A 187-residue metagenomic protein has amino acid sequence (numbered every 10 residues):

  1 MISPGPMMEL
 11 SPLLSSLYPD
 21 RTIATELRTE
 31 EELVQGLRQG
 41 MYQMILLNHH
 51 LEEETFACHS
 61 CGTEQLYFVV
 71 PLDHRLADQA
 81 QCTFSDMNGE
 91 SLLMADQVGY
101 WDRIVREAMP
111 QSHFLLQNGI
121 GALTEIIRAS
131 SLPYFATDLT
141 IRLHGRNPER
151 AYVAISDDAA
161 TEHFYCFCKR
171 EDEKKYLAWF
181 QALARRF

Functional and structural regions predicted by a protein language model:
M1-P19, E31-V34, E173-K175: N-terminal winged-helix
P6-L10, G89-S112, Y176: Secondary-structure junction motif
P12, S16, E26, E30-Y42 (+2 more regions): Short helices/loops that flank or line small-molecule/ion binding pockets
R21-T29, N48, M94-A95, Q111-A122: Short beta-strand-to-loop elements that line the ligand-binding cleft of bilobed periplasmic-binding protein-like
E31-Q35, H49-A57: Ligand-binding clamshell of periplasmic/extracellular solute-binding protein-like
E53-S60, E64, A122-K175: Beta-alpha-beta core module
C58-L92: Flexible hinge/capping segments at coil-to-helix
F84-G89, T161-F187: Extended ligand-binding regions for polar small-molecule ligands
